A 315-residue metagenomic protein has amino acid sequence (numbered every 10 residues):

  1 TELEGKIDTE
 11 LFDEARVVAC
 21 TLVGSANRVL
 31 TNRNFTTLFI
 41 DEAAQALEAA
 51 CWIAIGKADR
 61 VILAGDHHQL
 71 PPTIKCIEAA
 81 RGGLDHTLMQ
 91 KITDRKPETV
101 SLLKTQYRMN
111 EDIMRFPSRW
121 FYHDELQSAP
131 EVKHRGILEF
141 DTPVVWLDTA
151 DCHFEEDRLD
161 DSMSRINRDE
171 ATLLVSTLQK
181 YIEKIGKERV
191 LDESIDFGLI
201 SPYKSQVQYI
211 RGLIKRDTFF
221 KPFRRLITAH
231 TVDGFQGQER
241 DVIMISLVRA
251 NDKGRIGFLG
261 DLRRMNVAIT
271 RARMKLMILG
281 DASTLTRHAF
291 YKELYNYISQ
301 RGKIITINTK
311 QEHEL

Functional and structural regions predicted by a protein language model:
T1-E14, A79: Conserved helicase ATPase core
T9, V23-L315: Conserved helicase motor core of SF1/SF2 NTP-dependent helicases
